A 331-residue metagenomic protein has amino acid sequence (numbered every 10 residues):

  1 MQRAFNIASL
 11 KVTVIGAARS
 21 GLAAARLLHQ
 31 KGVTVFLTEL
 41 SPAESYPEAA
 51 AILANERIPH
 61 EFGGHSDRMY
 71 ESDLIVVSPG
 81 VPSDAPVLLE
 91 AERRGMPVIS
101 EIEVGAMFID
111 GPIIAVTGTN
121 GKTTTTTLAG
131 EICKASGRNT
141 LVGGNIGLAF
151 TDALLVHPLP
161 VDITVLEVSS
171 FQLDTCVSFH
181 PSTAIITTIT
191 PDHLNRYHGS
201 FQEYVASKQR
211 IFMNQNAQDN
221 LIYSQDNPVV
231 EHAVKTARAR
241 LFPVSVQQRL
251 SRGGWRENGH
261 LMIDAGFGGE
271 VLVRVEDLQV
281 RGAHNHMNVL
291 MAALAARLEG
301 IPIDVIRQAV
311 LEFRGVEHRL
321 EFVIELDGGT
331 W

Functional and structural regions predicted by a protein language model:
M1-S100, V104, R281, Q308: N-terminal leader/targeting and accessory segments in enzymes
R3, L10, I15-A17, H198-V205 (+1 more regions): Adenine nucleotide phosphate-binding catalytic loops in nucleotide-utilizing enzymes
A18, S41-A43, I146, N227 (+1 more regions): Residues in the short beta-alpha loop(s) of Rossmann-like NAD(P)-binding domains
A24, T125-A129, A295: Hydrophobic residues within alpha-helices that form the first helical element adjacent to the glycine-rich loop
Q30, R68-Y70, P79-Q225, V229-R238 (+1 more regions): Phosphate-binding loop of NTP-binding sites
T34-E39, L141-V142, V165, P243: Short beta-strand "acidic-cap" motif of Rossmann-like dinucleotide-binding folds
P47-I52, I113, D152-H157, E321-V323: Active-site-proximal loop->helix
